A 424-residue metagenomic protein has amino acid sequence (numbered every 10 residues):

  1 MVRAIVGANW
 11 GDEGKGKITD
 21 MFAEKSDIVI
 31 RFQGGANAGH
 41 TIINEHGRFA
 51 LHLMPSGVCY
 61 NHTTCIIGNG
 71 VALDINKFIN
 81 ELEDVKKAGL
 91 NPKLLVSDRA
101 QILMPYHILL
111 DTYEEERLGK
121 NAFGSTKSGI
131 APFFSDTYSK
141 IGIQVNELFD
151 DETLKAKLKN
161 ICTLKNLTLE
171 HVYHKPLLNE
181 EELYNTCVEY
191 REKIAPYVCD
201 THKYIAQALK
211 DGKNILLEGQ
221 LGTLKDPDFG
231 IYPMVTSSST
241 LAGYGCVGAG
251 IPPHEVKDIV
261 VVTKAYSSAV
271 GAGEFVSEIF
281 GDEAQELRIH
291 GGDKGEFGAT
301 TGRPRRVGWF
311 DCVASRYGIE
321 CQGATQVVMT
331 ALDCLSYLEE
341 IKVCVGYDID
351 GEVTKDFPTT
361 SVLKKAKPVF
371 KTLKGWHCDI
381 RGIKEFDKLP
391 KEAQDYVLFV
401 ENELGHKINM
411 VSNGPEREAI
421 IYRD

Functional and structural regions predicted by a protein language model:
M1-D424: Non-transmembrane, aqueous-exposed alpha-helical and coiled segments at domain scale
